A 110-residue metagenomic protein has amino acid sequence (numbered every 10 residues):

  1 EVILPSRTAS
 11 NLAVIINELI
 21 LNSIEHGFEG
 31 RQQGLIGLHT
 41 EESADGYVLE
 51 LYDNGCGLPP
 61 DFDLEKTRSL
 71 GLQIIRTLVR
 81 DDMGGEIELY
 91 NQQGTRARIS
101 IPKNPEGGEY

Functional and structural regions predicted by a protein language model:
E1-I20, I24-I36: Conserved short strand/loop->alpha-helix "switch" segment adjacent to the catalytic nucleotide/phosphoryl-transfer site
Q33-D45: Short beta-strand/loop element within the Bergerat-fold HATPase_c
H39-E41, Y52, E88-Y90, S100: Solvent-exposed beta-strand sheet faces enriched in polar/charged residues
A44-V48, G94-R96: A generic structural signal for beta-strand entry/edge sites
G46-Q73: Glycine-rich/acidic phosphate-handling loop/turn and adjacent ATP-lid/helix of nucleotide-binding kinase/ATPase domains
I74-G84: Conserved glycine-/histidine-rich ATP-lid loop and adjacent helix of the Bergerat-fold HATPase_c
M83-Y90, R96: Glycine-rich ATP-binding loops of the HATPase_c
G94-P105: Short C-terminal beta-strand
